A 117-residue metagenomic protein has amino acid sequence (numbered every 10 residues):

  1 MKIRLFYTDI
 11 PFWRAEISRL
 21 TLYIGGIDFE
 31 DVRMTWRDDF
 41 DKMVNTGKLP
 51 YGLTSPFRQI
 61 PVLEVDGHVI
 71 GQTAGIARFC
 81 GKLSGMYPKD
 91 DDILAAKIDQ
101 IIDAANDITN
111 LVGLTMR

Functional and structural regions predicted by a protein language model:
M1-R117: GST-like domain detector, emphasizing the conserved glutathione-binding G-site in the N-terminal thioredoxin-like
